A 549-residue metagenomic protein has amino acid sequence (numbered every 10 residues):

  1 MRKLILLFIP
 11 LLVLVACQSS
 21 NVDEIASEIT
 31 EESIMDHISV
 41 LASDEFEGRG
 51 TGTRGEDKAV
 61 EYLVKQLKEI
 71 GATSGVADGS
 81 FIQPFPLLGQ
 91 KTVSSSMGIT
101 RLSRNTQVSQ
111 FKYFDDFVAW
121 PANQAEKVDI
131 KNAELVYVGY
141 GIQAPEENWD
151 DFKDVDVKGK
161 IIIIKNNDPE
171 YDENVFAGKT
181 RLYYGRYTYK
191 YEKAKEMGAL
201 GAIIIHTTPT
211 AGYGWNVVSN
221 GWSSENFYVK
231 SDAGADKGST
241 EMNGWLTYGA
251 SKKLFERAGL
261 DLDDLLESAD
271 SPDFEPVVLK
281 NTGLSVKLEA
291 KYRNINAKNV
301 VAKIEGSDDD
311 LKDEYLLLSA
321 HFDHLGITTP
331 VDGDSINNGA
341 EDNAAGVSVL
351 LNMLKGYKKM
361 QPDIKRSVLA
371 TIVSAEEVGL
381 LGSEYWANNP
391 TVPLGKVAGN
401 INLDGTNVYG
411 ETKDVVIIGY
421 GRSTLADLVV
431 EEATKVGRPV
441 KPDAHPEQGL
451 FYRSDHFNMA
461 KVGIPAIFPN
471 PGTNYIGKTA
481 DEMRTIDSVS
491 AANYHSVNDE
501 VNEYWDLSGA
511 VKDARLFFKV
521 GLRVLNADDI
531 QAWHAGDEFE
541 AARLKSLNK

Functional and structural regions predicted by a protein language model:
M1-I25: Bacterial Sec-dependent N-terminal signal peptides
C17-A77, M97, A250-S251, R257 (+3 more regions): N-terminal hydrophobic or amphipathic helices/low-complexity stretches enriched in small/hydrophobic/Pro/Gly
N21-V22, R101-N105, V118-D154, A235-G339 (+1 more regions): Soluble metallo-hydrolase cores and metallopeptidase-like ectodomains found primarily in the secretory/periplasmic
D23, Y113-G234, E305, N338 (+2 more regions): Extracellular/luminal Protease-associated
E47-D172, K280, T424: Noncatalytic luminal/extracellular "stalk/propeptide" segments of secretory-pathway proteins
K112-D115, K127-V128, V229-D261, V373-T479 (+2 more regions): Metal-dependent peptidase/peptidase-like ectodomains
V175, K195, H206, D264-E267 (+3 more regions): Active-site-adjacent substrate-binding region of metalloamidase/peptidase-like peptide-processing proteins
Y183, Y189, K193, P209-T210 (+3 more regions): Acidic/histidine-rich catalytic neighborhood of metal-dependent amide-processing enzymes
